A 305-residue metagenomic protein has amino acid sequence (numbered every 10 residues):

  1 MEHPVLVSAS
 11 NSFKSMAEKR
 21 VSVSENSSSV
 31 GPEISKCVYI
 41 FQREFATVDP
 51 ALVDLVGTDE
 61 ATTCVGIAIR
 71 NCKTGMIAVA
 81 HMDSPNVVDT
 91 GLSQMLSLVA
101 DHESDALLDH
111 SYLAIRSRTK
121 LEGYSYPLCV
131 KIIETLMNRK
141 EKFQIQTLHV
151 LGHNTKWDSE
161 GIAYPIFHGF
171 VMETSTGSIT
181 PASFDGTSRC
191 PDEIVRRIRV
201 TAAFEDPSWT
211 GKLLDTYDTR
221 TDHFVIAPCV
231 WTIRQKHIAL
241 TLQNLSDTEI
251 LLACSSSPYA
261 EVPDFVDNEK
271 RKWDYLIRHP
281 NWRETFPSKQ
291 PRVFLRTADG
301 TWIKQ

Functional and structural regions predicted by a protein language model:
M1-F45, Y112-Q305: C-terminal functional modules of predominantly eukaryotic multidomain proteins
C37-A61: Active-site-proximal, Lys/Arg-enriched surface segment that forms a nucleic-acid-binding/basic interface patch
V48-D49, M76, S117: Generic alpha-helix detector with strongest preference for long hydrophobic helices that associate with membranes
V53, T63-C64, P165-F167: Short beta-strand-initiation
V56, M82, N86, T90 (+1 more regions): A short glycine-/small-residue-rich loop at the edge of a beta-strand within enzyme catalytic domains
T58, A80-H81, L128: Residue-level signal for functionally critical sites in structured catalytic/ligand-binding pockets
T63-L107: Glycine- and Gly-Pro-enriched alpha-helical subdomains that act as flexible, kink-prone "lid/hinge" or packing modules
